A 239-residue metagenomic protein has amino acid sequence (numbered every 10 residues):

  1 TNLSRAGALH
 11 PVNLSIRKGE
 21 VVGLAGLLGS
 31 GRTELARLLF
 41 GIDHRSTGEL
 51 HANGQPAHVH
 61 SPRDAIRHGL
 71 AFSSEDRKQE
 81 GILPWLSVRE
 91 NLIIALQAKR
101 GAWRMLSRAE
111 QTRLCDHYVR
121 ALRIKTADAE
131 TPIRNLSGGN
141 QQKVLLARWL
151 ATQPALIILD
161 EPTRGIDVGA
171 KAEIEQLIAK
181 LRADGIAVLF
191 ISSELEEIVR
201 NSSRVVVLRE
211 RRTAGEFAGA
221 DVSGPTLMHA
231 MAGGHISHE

Functional and structural regions predicted by a protein language model:
T1-E239: Glycine-rich phosphate-binding loops of nucleotide-dependent enzymes
